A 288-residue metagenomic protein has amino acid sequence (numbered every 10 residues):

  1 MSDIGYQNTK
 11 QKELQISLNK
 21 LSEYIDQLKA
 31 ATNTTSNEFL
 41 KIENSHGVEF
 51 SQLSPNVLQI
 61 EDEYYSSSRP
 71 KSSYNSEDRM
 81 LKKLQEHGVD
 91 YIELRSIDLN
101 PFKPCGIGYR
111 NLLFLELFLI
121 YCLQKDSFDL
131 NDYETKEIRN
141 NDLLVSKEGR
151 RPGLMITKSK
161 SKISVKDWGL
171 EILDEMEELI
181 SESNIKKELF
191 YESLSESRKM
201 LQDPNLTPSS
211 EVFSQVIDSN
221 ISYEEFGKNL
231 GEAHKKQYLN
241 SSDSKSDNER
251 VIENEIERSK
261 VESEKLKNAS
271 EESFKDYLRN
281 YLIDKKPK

Functional and structural regions predicted by a protein language model:
M1-K83, P104, Y133-K136, L154-K158: Loop-rich catalytic cores of soluble enzymes, especially ATP-dependent carboxylate-amine ligases and other
P70, Y74, K103, Q124 (+2 more regions): Intrinsically disordered or highly flexible coil/loop and linker segments, enriched in small and charged/polar residues
H87-P101: Glycine-rich, often proline-containing surface loops adjacent to acidic residues and nearby aromatics that form
D90, R110, F114, S164-D167 (+4 more regions): N-terminal and secondary-structure boundary signal
G106-S127: Short secondary-structure subsegments characteristic of cysteine-rich extracellular domains
I120-E148: Flexible helix-coil linker/hinge segments at domain or subdomain boundaries
L143-L189: Acidic, Ser/Thr-rich low-complexity intrinsically disordered segments
F190-K288: Extended, compositionally biased alpha-helical segments that mediate assembly or anchoring
